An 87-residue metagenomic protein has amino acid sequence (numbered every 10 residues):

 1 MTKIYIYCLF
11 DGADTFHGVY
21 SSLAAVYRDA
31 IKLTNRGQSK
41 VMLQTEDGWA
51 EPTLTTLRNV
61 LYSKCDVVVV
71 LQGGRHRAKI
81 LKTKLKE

Functional and structural regions predicted by a protein language model:
M1-F16, L43: Short aromatic-glycine-(Arg/Gly/Cys) micro-motifs in beta-strand/loop hairpins
K3-Y5, G18, A25, V60 (+1 more regions): Intrinsically disordered, low-complexity segments enriched in small/polar residues
Y7, Y20-S21, Q38, Y62: Intrinsically disordered, low-complexity segments enriched in Ser/Pro/Gly/Ala and basic residues
A13-F16, V26-D29, V67-V68: N-terminal processing/targeting junctions
S21-V41: A short, charged, amphipathic alpha-helix used as a generic interaction element across diverse proteins
T34-E87: Short, mixed-charge low-complexity intrinsically disordered segments
